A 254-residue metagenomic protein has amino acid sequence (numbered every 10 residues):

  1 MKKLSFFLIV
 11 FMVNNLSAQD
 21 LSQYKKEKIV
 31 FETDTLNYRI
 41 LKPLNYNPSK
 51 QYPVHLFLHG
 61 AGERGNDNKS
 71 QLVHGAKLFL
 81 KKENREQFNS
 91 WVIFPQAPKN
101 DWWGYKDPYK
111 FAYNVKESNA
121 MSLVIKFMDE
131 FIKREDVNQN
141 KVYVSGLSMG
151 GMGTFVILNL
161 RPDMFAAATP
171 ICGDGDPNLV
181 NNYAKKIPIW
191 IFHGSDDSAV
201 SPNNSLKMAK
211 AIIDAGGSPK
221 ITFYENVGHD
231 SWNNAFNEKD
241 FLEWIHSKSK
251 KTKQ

Functional and structural regions predicted by a protein language model:
M1-S22: Bacterial Sec-dependent N-terminal signal peptides
L16-V54, S90, A120, K126 (+8 more regions): A domain-start/cap signature at the N-terminus of enzymes
N45-K50, G104-L147: Gly/Ser-rich "nucleophile elbow"/oxyanion-hole loop immediately N-terminal to the catalytic nucleophile in hydrolases
L58-G60, H193: The conserved beta1-alpha1 loop
A61-M121: Active-site machinery of serine-nucleophile hydrolases
F88-S90, Y183-I189: Short, proline-enriched alpha-helix->beta-strand connector loops that line the catalytic pocket of alpha/beta-hydrolase
D129-K185: Primarily recognizes the serine-hydrolase "nucleophile elbow" in alpha/beta-hydrolase and SGNH/GDSL folds
I171, P188-Q254: C-terminal catalytic histidine-bearing segment of alpha/beta-hydrolase fold enzymes
